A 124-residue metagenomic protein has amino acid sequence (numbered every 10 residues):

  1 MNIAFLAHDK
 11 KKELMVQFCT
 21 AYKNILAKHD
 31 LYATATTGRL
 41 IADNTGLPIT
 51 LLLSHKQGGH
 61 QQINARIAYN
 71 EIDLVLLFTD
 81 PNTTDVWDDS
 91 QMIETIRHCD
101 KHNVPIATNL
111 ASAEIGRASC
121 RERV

Functional and structural regions predicted by a protein language model:
E13-N24: Histidine-anchored nucleotide/phosphate-binding helix
K28-T37: Short internal beta-strands
D30, L47-G58: Short hydrophobic/aromatic-enriched beta-strand-loop microsegments
Y32, E94-E114: Short, acidic/small-residue loops that bind anionic groups at enzyme active sites
H60-H98: Mid-chain, well-packed structural core segment of small domains
E114-V124: Residue-level detector of conserved catalytic or cofactor/ligand-binding positions in enzyme active sites
